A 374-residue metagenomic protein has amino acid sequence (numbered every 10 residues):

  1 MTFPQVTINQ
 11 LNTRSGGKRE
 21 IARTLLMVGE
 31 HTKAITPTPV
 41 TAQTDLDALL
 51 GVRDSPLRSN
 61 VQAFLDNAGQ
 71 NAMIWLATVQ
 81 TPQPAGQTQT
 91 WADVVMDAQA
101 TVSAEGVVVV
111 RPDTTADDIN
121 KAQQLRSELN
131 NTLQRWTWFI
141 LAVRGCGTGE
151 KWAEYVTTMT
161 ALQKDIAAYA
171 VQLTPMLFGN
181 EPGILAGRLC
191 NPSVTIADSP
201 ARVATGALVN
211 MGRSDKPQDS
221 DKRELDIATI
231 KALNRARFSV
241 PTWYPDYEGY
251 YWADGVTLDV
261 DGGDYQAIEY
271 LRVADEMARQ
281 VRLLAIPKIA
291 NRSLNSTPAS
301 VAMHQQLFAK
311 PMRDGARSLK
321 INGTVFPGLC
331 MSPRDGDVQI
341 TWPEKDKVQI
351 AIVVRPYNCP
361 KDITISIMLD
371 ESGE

Functional and structural regions predicted by a protein language model:
M1-M73, R213, R235-E374: Structured, hydrophobic secondary-structure cores that serve as assembly/anchoring elements
M1-V156: Small-residue-rich
L11, E30-T32, V79-P82, P112-T114 (+7 more regions): Generic structural motif
L26, A100-S293, G323-S332: A glycine- and small-residue-enriched flexible loop/hinge signal that marks low-structured segments
